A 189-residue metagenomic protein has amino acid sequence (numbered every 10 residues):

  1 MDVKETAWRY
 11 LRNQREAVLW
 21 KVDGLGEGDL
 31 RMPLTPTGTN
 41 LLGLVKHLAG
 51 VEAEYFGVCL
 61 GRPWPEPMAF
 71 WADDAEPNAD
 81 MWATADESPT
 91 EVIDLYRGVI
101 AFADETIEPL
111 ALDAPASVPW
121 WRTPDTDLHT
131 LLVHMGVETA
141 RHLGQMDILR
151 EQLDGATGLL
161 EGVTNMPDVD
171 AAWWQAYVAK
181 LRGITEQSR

Functional and structural regions predicted by a protein language model:
M1, E5-R9, A83-T90: Charge-dense, low-complexity intrinsically disordered segments
K4-D23, E27-E76, V118-R189: Short, contiguous alpha-helical
P65-D104: Helix-adjacent hinge/juxtasegments
E105-L112: Glycine-rich, acidic and aromatic/proline-enriched surface loops and short helix-turn segments that act as binding
